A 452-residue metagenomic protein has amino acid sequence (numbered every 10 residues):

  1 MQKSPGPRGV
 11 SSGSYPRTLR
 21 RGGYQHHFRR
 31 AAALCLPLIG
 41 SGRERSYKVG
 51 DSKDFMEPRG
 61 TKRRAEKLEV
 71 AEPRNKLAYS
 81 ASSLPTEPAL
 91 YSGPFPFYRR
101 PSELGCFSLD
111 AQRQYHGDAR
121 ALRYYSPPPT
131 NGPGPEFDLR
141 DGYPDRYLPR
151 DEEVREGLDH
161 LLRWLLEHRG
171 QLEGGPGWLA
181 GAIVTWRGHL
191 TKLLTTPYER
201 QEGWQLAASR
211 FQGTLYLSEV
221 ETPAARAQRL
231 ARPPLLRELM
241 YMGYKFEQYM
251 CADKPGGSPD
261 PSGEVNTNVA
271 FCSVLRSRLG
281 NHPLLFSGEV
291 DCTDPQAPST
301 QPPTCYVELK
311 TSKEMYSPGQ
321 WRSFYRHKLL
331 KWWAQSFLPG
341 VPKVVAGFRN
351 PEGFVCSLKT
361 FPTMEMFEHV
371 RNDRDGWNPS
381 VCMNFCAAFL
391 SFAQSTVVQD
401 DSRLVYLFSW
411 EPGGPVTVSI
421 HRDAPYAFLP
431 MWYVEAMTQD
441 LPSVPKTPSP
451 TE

Functional and structural regions predicted by a protein language model:
Q2-W333, F337-E452: Accessory terminal regions of nucleic-acid processing enzymes
